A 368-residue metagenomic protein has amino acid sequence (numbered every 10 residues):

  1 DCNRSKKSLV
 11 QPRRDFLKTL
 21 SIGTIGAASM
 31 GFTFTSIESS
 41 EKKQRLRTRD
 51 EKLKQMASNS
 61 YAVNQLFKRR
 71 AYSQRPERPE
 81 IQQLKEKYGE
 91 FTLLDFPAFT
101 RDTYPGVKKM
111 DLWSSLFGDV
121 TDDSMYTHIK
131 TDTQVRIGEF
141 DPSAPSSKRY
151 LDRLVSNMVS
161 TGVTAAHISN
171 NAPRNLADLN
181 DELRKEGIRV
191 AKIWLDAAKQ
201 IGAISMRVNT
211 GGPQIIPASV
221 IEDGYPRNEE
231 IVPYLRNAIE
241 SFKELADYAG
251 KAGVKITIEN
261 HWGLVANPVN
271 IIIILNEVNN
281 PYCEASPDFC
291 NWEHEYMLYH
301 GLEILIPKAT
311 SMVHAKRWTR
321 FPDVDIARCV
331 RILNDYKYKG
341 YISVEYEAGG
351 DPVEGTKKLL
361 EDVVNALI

Functional and structural regions predicted by a protein language model:
R4-S205, V232-P233, N280, E284 (+4 more regions): N-terminal pre-domain/capping segments
S58, H167, R207-V208, I258 (+2 more regions): Hydrophobic residues in well-ordered beta-strands that form the structural core
R70, K109, N228-D335: Acidic/histidine-rich catalytic cores of soluble enzymes
V163, V254, Y336-G340: A short helix->loop->beta-strand "cap" motif at the edges of active sites that frequently abuts
A177-L183, V220-Y234, I258-N260: Surface-exposed cleft-lining segments at the edges of enzyme active sites
A198-G224, A252-H261: Active-site groove signature of glycoside hydrolases
P217, V265, P352-V353: Extracytoplasmic/secreted cell-surface and envelope-processing proteins
Y341-E347: Short acidic/histidine-rich active-site segments
